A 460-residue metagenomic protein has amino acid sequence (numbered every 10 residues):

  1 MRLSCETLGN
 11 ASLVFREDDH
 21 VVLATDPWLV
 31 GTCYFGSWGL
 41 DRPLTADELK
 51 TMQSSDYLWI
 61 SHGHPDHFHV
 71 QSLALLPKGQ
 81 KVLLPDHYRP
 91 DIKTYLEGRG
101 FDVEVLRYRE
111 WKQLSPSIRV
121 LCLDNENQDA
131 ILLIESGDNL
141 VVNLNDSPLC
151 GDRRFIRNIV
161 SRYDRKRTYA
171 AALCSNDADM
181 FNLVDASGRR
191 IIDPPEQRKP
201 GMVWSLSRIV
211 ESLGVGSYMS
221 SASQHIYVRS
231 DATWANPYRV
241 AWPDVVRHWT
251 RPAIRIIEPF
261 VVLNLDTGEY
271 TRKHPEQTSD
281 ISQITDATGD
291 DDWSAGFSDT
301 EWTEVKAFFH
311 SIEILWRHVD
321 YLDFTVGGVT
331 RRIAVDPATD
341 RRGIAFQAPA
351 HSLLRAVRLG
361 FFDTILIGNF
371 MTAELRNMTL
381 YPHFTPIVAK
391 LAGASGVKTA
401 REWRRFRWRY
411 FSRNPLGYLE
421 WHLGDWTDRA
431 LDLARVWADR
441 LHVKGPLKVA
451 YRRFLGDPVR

Functional and structural regions predicted by a protein language model:
M1-L8, V14-S55, K81, P85-H87 (+7 more regions): Metallo-beta-lactamase
T7-D19, K112-R167: Catalytic core of the metallo-beta-lactamase
H20-G63, V70-L75, L149-K166, F346 (+1 more regions): Pre-active-site segment of Zn-dependent metallo-hydrolases
A24-D26, S54-F68, L83-D86, V142-S147 (+5 more regions): Active-site neighborhood of phospho(di)ester-bond hydrolases with catalytic His/Asp-centered motifs
L44-E110: Active-site HxH/HxHxD metal-binding segment of metal-dependent hydrolases
L84-N139, R247: Metallo-beta-lactamase
F155-P252: Cap/insert and terminal regions of metallo-dependent hydrolase folds
L263-R460: Feature captures hydrophobic
